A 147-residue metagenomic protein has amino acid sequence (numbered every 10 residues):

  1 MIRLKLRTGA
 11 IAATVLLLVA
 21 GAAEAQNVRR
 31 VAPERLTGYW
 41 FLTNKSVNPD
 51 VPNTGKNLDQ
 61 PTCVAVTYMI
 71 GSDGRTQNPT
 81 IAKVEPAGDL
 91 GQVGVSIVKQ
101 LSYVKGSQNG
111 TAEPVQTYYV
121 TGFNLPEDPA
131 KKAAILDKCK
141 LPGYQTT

Functional and structural regions predicted by a protein language model:
I2-K5, A23-T147: Charge-biased low-complexity segments
A10-V19: Bacterial N-terminal signal peptides
